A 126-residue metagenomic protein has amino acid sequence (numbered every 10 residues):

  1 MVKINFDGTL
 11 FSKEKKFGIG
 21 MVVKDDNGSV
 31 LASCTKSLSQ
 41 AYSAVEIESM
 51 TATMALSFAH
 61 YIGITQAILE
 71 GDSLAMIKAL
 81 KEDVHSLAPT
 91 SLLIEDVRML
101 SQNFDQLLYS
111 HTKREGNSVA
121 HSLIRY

Functional and structural regions predicted by a protein language model:
M1-Y126: Primary recognition of RNase H-like, Mg2+-dependent phosphodiesterase/nuclease domains
